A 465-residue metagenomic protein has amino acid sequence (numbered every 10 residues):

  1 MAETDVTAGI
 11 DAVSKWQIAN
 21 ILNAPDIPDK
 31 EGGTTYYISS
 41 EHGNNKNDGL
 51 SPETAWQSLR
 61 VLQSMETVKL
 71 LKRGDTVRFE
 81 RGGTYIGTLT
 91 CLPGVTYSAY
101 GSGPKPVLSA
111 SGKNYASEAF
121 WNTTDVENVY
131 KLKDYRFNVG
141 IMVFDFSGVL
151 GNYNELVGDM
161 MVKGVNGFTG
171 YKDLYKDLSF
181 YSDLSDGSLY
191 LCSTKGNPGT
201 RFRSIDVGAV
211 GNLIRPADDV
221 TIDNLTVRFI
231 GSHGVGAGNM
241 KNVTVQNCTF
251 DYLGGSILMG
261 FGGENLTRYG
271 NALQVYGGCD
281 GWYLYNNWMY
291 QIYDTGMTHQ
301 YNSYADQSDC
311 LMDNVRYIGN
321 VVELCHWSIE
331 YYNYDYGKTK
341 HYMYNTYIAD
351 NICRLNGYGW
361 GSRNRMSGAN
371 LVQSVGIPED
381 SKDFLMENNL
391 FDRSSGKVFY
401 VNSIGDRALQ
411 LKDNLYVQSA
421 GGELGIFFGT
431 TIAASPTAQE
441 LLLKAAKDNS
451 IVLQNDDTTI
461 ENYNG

Functional and structural regions predicted by a protein language model:
M1-T4, L415, G429-T430: Extracellular cell-wall/glycan-interacting regions and their flexible linkers
A2-G231, G236, G255-L266, A446-K447 (+1 more regions): Extracellular polysaccharide-degrading/modifying enzymes targeting complex plant/algal/animal polysaccharides
R81-G82, N239, N402-S403: Short, well-ordered beta-to-alpha junction loops that form the rim of enzyme active sites and present histidine/acidic
T84-I86, Y276, I404-G405: Acidic-and-aromatic substrate-binding clefts and catalytic sites of carbohydrate-active enzymes
Y115-L132, N138, K176-D177, D206-N212 (+6 more regions): Extracellular beta-strand/beta-solenoid scaffold signature
D218-F229, K241-G263, Y269-S328, Y332 (+6 more regions): Right-handed parallel beta-helix
G422-L424, G465: Active-site and glycan-interaction determinants of carbohydrate-active enzymes
F428-E440: Extended recognition patches within non-cytosolic domains
